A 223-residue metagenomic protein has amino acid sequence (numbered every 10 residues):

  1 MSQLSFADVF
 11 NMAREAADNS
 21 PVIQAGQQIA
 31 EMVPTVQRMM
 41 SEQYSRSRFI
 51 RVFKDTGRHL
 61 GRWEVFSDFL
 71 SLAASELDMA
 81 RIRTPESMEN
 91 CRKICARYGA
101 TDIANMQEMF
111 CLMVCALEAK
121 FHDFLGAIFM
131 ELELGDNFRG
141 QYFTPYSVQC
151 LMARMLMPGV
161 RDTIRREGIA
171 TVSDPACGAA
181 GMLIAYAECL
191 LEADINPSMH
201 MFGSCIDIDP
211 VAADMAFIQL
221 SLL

Functional and structural regions predicted by a protein language model:
S2-E131: A short N-terminal interaction module
G61, R139-G140, H200: Short acidic, glycine/proline-enriched loop segments that cap or flank alpha-helices
H122-R154, P158: Class I SAM-dependent transferase core
P145-L223: Conserved S-adenosyl-L-methionine
